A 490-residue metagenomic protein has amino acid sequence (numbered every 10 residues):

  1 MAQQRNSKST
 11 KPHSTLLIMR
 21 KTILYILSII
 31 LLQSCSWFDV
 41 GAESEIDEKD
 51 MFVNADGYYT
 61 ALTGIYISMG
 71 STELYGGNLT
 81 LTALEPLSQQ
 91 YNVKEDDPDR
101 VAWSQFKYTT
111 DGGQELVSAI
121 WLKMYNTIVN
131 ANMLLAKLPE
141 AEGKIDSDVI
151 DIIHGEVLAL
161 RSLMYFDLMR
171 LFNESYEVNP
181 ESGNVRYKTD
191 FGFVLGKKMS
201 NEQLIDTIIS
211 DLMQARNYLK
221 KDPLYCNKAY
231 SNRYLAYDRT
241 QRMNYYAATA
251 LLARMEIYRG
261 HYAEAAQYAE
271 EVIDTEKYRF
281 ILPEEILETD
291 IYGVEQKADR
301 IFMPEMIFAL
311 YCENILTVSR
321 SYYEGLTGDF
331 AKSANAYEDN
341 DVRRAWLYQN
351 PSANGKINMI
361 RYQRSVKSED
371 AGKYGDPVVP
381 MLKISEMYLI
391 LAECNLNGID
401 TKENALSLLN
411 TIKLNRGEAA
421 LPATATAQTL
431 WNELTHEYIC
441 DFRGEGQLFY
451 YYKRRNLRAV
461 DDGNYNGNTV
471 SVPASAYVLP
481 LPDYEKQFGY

Functional and structural regions predicted by a protein language model:
M1-S44: Bacterial Sec-dependent N-terminal signal peptides
C35-A83, A269, C312, A420 (+1 more regions): Membrane-proximal, proline-rich intrinsically disordered regions
L62, I128-A131, I205, L212 (+3 more regions): Inward-facing hydrophobic residues that define packing positions of alpha-helical scaffold repeats
P98-F172, M199-E202, L219, Y374-V379 (+2 more regions): Conserved, well-structured interaction surfaces
I205, Y262, T401-K402: TPR-repeat structural position
R242, G260, A266-I384, A427 (+4 more regions): Hydrophobic-face positions in mid-chain alpha helices that act as interaction patches
